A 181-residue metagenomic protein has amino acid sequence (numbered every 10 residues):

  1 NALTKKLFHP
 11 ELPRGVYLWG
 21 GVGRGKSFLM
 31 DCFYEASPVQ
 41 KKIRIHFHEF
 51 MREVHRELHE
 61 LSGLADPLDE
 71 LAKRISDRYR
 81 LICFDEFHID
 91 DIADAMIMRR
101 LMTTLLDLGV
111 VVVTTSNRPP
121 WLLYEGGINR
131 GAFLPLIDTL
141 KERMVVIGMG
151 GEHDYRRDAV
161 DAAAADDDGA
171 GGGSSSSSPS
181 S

Functional and structural regions predicted by a protein language model:
K5-P13: Phosphate-binding P-loop
G15-W19: Short hydrophobic/aromatic beta-strand immediately N-terminal to the Walker A/P-loop
G23: Walker A (P-loop) phosphate-binding loop of P-loop NTPases
K26: Conserved lysine of the Walker
L29: Hydrophobic positions on the alpha1 helix immediately C-terminal to the Walker A/P-loop
A36-G63: AAA+/P-loop NTPase substrate/partner-engagement loops
E60-L81: Conserved alpha-helical scaffold flanking the Walker A/P-loop in AAA+ ATPase domains
I89-G169: Replace "adjacent to P-loop NTPase cores in ATP/GTP-dependent enzymes" with "adjacent to NTP-binding cores
